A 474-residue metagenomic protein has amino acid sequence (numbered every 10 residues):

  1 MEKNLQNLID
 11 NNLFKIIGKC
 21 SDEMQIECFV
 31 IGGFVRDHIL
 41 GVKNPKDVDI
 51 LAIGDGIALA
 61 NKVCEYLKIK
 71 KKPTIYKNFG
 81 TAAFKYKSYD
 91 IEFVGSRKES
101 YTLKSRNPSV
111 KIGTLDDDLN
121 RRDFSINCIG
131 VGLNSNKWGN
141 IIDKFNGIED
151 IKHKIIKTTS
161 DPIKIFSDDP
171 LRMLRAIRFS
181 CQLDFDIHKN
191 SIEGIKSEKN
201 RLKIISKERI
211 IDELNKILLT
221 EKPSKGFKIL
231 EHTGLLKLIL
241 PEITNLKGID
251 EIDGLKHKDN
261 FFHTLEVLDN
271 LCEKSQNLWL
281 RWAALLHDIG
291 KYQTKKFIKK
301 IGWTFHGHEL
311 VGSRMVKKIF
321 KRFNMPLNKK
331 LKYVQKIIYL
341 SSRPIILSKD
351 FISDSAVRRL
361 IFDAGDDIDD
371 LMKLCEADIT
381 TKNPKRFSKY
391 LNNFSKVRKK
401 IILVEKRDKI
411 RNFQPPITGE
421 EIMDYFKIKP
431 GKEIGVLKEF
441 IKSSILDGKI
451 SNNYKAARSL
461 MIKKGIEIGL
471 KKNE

Functional and structural regions predicted by a protein language model:
M1-E474: Catalytic cores of the polymerase beta-like nucleotidyltransferase superfamily and closely associated nucleotide
